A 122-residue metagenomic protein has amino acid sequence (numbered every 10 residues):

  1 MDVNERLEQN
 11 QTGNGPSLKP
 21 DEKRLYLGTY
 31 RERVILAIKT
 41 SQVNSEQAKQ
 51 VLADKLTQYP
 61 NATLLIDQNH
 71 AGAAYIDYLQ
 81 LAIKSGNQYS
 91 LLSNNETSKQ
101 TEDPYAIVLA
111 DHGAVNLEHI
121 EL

Functional and structural regions predicted by a protein language model:
M1-N44, A48: N-terminal, charge-rich interaction modules
V3-L7, N61, A73, Y89-S90: Secreted/extracellular ectodomain signature
S41, D67-Q68: Glycine- and other small-residue-rich loops at beta-strand/loop junctions that grip anionic moieties
V51, D77-L81: A short acidic, amphipathic alpha-helical/loop segment
L56-T63: Short, surface-exposed connector motifs at secondary-structure boundaries
Q68-A74: Acidic, metal-coordinating catalytic cores used for nucleic-acid/nucleotide bond scission and strand-transfer chemistry
Q80-L122: Short basic, glycine-rich beta-strand/loop surfaces that mediate nucleic-acid
